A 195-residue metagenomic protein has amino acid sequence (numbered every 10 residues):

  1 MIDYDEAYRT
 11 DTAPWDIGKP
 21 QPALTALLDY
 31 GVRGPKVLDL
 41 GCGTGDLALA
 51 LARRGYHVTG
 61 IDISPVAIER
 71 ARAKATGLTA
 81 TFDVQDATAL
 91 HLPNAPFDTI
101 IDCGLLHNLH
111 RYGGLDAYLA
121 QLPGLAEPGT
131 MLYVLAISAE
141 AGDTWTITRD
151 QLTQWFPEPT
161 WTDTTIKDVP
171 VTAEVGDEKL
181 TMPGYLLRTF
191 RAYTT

Functional and structural regions predicted by a protein language model:
M1-L38, T44-L92, L109-Q121, T130-T195: Class I (Rossmann-like) S-adenosyl-L-methionine-dependent methyltransferase catalytic domain, capturing the SAM-binding
L92-I100: A short acidic, Gly/Pro-enriched loop at the edge of an enzyme's catalytic core that lines a small-molecule cofactor
D102-L106: A short beta-strand submotif of the Rossmann-like class I SAM-dependent methyltransferase core that lines
